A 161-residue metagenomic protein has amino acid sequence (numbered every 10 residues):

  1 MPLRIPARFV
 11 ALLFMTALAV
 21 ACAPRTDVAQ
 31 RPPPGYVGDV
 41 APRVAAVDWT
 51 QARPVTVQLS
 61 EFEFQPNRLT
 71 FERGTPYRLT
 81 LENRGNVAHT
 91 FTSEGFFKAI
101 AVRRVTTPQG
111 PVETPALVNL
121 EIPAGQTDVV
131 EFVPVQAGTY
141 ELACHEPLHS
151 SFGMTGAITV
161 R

Functional and structural regions predicted by a protein language model:
P2-A11: Bacterial N-terminal signal peptides that target proteins for export
L18-A21: C-terminal motif of bacterial Sec signal peptides marking the signal peptidase cleavage site
A23-G38, E63, T114-R161: Extracellular/periplasmic metallocenter environments
P42-Y77: N-terminal edge beta-strand
N67-T92, T127-Q136, V160: Beta-strand cores of secreted/periplasmic/IMS beta-sandwich domains, seen most often in copper-related folds
S93-A99, E146: Short, compositionally biased
F97-P108: Short aromatic-acidic-glycine turn motif
T107-P115: Short beta-strand and strand-turn-strand segments in soluble, beta-rich domains
